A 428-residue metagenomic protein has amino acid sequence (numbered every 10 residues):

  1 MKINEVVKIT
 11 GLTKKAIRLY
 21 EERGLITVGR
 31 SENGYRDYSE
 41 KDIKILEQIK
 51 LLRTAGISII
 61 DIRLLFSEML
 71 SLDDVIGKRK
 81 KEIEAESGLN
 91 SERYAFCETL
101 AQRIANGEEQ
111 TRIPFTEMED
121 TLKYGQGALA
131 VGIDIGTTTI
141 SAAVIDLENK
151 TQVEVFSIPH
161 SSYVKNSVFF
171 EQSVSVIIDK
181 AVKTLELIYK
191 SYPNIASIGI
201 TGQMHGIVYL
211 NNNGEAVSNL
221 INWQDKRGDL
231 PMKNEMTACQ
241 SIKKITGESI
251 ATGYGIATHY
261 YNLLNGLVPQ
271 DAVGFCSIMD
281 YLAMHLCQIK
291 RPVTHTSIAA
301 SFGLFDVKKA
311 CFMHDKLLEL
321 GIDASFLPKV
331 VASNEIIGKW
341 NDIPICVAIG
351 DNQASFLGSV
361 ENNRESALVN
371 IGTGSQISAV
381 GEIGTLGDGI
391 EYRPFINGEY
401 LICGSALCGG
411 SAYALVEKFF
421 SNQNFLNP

Functional and structural regions predicted by a protein language model:
M1-L64: Basic helix-turn-helix/winged-helix DNA-binding cores and closely related short helical interaction motifs
K50, L64-E119: Short, charged amphipathic alpha-helical surface segments
Y124-N219, D271, I343-V347: N-terminal glycine/serine-rich phosphate-binding loop of ATP-dependent small-molecule kinases, especially carbohydrate
V131-G132, V144, M236-S249, A257-P292 (+3 more regions): Active-site core segments that coordinate phosphate-bearing ligands/cofactors across diverse enzyme families
E154-S157, L230, V331-N341, V380-E391: Acidic-glycine-rich active-site phosphate/pyrophosphate-binding loop
H160-F169, S241-I242, V293-A300: Gly-rich Lys/Arg/Thr-decorated short loops/hinges at beta-loop-alpha junctions or inter-strand turns that position
K190-N222, S249-G253, A283-D306, V331-A332 (+1 more regions): Short beta-strand-loop/turn "lid" adjacent to the catalytic site in phosphate-handling enzymes
D225: Carbohydrate-associated surface elements
